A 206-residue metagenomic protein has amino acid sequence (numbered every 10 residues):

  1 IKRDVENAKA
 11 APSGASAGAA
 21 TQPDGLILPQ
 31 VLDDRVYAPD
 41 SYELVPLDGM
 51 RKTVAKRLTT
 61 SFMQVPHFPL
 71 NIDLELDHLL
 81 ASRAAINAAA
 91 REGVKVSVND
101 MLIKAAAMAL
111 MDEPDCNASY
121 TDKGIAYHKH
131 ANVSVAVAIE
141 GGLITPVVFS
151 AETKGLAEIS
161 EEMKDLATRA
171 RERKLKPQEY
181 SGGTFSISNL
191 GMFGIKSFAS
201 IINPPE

Functional and structural regions predicted by a protein language model:
I1-E206: C-terminal catalytic/motor cores of large multi-domain enzyme assemblies
